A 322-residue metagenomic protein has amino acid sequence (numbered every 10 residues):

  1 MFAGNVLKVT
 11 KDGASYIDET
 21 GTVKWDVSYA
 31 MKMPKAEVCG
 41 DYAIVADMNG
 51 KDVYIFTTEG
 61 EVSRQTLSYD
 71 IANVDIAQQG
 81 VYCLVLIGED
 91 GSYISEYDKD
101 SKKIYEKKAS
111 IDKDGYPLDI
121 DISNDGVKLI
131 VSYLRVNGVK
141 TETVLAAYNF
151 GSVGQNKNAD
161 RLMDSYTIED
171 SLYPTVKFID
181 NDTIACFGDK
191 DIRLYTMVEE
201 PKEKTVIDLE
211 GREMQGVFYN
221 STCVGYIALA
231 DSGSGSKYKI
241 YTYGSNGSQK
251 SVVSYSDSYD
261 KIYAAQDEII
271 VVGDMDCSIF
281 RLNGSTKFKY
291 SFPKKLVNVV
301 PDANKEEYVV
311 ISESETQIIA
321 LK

Functional and structural regions predicted by a protein language model:
M1, Y29-D41, Y69-G80, K113-I122 (+5 more regions): Repeated scaffold domains used in trafficking and secretory/extracellular systems, primarily beta-propellers
V6, A43, V81-C83, G126-L129 (+4 more regions): Hydrophobic beta-strand positions that form the internal "hydrophobic ladder" of WD40/Gbeta-like beta-propeller blades
V9, A46, L84-I87, V131-L134 (+4 more regions): Residue-level marker for isolated small/hydroxyl-bearing positions within beta-strands of beta-sheet-rich domains
G13-S15, K51-I55, D90-E96, N137-N149 (+4 more regions): Structural motif
T20-S28, E59-T66, K103-S110, N156-T167 (+3 more regions): A short beta-strand motif characteristic of beta-propeller blades
V23-S132: Non-cytosolic head/periplasmic domains of membrane-anchored proteins
K108, D114-K239: Acidic, serine/threonine- and glycine-rich low-complexity intrinsically disordered segments that serve as flexible
R193-P293: Intrinsically disordered, low-complexity segments enriched in Gly and acidic/Ser/Thr residues that form flexible
